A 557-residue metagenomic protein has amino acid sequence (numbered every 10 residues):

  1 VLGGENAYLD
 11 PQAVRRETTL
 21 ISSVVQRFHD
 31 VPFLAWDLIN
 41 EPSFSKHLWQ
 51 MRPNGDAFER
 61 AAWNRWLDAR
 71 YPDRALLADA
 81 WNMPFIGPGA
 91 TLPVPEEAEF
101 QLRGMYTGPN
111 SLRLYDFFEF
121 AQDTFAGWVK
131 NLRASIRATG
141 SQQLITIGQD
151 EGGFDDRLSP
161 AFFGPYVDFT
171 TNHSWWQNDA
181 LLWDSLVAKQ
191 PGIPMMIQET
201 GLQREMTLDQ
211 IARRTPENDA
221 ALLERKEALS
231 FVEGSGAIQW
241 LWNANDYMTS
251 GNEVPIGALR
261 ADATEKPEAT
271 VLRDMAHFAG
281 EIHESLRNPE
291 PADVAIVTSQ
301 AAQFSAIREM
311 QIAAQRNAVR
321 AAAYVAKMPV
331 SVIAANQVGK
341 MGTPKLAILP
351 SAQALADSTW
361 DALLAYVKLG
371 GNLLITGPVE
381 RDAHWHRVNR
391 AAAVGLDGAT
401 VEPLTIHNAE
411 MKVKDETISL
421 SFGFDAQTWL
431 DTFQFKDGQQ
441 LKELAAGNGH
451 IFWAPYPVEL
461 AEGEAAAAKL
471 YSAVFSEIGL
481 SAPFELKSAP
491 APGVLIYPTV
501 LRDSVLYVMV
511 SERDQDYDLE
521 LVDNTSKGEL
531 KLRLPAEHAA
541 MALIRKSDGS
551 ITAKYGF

Functional and structural regions predicted by a protein language model:
L2-S23, R27-Y166, L182-D184: Polysaccharide-binding and catalytic clefts of secreted carbohydrate-active enzymes
L9-L20, E59, A69, F117-W128 (+7 more regions): Soluble or luminal CAZymes and related metallo-dependent hydrolases
H29-A35, P72-D73, G140-L144, V167-D168 (+6 more regions): Loop/turn elements at helix/coil->beta-strand transitions in domains of secreted/extracellular proteins
P42, G201, N243-D246, P378-A383: Short beta-alpha junction loops
G148, F154-A318, T405-T417, L430 (+6 more regions): Hydrophobic targeting/anchoring helices
D150-S159, R320-M341: A short, well-structured beta->alpha microelement
T171, G342-Q353: Short, well-ordered secondary-structure micro-motifs within conserved domains or adaptor modules
D219, P350-F557: A conserved amphipathic helix/loop scaffold that creates a polar/acidic microenvironment used either to coordinate
